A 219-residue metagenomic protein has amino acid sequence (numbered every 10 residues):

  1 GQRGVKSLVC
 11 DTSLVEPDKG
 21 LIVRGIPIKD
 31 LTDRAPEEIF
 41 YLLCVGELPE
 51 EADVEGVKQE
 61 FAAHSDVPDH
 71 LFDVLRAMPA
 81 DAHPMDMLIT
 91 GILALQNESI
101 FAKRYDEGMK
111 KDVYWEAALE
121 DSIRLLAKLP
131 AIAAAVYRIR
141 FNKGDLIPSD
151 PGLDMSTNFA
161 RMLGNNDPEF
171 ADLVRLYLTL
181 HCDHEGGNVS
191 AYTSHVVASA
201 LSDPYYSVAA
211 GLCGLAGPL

Functional and structural regions predicted by a protein language model:
G1-L219: Hydrophobic alpha-helical bundle cores within soluble ligand-binding/oligomerization subdomains
